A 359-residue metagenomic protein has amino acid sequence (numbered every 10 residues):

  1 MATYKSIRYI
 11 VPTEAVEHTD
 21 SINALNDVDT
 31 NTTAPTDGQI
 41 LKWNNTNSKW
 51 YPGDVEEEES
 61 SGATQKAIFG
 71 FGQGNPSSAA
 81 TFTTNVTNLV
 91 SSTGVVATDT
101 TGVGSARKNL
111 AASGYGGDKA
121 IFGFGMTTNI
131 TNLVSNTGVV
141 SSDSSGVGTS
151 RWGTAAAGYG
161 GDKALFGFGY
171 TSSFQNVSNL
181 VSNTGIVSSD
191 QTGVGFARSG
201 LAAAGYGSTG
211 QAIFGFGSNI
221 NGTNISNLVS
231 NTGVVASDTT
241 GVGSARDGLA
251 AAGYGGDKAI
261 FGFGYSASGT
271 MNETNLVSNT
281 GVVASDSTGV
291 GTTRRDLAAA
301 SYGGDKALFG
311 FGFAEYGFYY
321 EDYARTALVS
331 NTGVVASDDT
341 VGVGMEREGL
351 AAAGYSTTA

Functional and structural regions predicted by a protein language model:
A2-Y4, T13-G62, S92, V103 (+1 more regions): Extracellular repetitive beta-rich solenoid segments
E58-A359: Kelch-like beta-propeller repeat domains
